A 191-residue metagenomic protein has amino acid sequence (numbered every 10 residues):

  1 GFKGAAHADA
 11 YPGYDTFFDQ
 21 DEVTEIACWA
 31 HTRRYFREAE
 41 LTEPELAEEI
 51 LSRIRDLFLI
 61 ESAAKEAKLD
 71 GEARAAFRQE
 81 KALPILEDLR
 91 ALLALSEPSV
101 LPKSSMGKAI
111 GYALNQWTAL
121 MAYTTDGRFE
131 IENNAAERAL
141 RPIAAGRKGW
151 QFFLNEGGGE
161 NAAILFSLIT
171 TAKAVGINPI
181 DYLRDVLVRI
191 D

Functional and structural regions predicted by a protein language model:
G1-D191: Catalytic center-proximal scaffold of phosphoryl-transfer enzymes
